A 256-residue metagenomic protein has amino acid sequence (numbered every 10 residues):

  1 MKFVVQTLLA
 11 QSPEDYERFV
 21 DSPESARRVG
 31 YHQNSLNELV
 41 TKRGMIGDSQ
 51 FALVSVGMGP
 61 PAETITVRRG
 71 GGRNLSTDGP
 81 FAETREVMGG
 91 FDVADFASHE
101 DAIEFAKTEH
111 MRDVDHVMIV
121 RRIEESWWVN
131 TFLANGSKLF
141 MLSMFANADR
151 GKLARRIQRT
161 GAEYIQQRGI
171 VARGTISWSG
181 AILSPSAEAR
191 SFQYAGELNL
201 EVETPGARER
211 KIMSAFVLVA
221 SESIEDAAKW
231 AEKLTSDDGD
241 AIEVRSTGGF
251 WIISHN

Functional and structural regions predicted by a protein language model:
M1-N256: Conserved, structured core segments of small domains
